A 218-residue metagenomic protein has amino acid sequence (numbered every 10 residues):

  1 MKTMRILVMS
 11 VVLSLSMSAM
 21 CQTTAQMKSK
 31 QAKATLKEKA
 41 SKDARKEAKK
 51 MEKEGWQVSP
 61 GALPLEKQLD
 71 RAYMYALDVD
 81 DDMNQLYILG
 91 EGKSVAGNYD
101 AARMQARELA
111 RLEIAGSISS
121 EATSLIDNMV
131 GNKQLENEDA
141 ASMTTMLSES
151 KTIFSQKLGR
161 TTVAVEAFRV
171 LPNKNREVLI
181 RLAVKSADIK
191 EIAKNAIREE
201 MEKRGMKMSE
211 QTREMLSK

Functional and structural regions predicted by a protein language model:
M1-V8: Bacterial N-terminal signal peptides that target proteins for export
V11-S14: Repetitive helical segments and hydrophobic/amphipathic motifs
S16-S18: N-terminal signal peptide c-region/cleavage motif recognized by signal peptidases
C21-K218: Domain-level marker for long, solvent-exposed, non-transmembrane regions
